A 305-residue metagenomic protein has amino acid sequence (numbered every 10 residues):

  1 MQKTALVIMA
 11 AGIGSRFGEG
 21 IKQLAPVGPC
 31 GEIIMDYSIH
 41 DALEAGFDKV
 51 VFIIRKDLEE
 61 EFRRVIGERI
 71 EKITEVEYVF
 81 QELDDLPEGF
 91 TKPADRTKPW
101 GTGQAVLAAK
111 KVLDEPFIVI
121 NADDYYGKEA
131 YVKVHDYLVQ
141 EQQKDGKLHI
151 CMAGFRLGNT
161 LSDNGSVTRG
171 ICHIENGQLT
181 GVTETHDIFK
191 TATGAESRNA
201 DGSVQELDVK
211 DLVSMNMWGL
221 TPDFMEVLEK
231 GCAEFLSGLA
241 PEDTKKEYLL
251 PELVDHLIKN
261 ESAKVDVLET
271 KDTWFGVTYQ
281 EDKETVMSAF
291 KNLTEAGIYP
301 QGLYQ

Functional and structural regions predicted by a protein language model:
Q2-G67, T74-V76, Q81, E115: N-terminal glycine-rich phosphate-binding loop and ensuing alpha1 helix
G14, Y125-G127: A short, conserved beta-strand element in the Rossmann-like catalytic core that flanks the donor/metal-binding loop
I70-E115: Short phosphate-binding loop-to-helix
P87-P99, G165-G170, E281-T285: Short, surface-exposed amphipathic charged segments that create phosphate/polyanion-binding patches used for binding
E115-Y125: Short beta-strand-to-loop acidic/aromatic patch adjacent to the donor-nucleotide binding site
K128-W218, P222: Conserved core of the sugar-phosphate nucleotidyltransferase
E229-A263: A C-terminal functional module that forms or caps the active site or interfaces directly with catalytic machinery
D282-Q305: Generic C-terminus detector
